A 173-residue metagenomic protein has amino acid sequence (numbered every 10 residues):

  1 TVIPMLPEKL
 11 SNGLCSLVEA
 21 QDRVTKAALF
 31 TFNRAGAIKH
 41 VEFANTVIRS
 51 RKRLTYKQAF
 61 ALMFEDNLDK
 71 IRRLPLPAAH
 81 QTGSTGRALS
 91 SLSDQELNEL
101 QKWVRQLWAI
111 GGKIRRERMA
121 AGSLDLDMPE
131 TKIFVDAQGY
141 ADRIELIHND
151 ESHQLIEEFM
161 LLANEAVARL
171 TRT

Functional and structural regions predicted by a protein language model:
T1-T173: Conserved, carboxylate-rich catalytic/transport cores that coordinate ions
